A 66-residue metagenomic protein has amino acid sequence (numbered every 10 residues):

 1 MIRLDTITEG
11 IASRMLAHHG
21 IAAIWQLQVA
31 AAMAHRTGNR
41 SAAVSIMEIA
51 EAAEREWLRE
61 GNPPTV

Functional and structural regions predicted by a protein language model:
M1-Q26, A30, E60-G61: N-terminal acidic leader/helix
L27-E60: Short, charge-rich amphipathic interface segments used for partner binding and complex assembly
P63-V66: Short, charged, surface-exposed hinge/linker loops at domain edges that act as mobile lids or interdomain connectors
